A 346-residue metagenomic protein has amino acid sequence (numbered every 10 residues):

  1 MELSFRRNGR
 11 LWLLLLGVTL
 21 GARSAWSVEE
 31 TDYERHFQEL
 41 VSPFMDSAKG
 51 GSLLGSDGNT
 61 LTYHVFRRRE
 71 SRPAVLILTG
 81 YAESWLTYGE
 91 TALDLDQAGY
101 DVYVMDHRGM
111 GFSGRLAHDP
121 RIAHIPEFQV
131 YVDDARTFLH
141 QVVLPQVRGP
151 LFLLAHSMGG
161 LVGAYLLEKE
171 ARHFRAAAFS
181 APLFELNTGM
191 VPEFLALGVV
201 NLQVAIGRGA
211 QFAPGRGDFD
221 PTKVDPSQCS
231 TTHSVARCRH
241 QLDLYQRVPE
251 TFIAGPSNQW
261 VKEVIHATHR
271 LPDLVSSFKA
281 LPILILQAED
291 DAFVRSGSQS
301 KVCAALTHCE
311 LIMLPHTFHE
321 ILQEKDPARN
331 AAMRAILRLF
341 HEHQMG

Functional and structural regions predicted by a protein language model:
L15-L54, L61-H64: An N-terminal hydrophobic leader/cap segment in hydrolases
R72, G80-E83, M158: Active-site glycine-rich loops that stabilize anionic/oxyanionic intermediates across multiple enzyme folds
A92-H118: Conserved alpha/beta-hydrolase
A123-V143: Alpha/beta-hydrolase active-site loop
V162-F252: Alpha/beta-hydrolase-fold enzymes
K279, I285-Q287, D291: Short beta-strand/loop motif that positions the catalytic acidic residue of the alpha/beta-hydrolase fold
L281, R295-A304: Short alpha-helix in the alpha/beta-hydrolase fold that links the catalytic acid
E310, P315-G346: Catalytic active-site module of serine/aspartate enzymes centered on a nucleophile-bearing elbow/loop
